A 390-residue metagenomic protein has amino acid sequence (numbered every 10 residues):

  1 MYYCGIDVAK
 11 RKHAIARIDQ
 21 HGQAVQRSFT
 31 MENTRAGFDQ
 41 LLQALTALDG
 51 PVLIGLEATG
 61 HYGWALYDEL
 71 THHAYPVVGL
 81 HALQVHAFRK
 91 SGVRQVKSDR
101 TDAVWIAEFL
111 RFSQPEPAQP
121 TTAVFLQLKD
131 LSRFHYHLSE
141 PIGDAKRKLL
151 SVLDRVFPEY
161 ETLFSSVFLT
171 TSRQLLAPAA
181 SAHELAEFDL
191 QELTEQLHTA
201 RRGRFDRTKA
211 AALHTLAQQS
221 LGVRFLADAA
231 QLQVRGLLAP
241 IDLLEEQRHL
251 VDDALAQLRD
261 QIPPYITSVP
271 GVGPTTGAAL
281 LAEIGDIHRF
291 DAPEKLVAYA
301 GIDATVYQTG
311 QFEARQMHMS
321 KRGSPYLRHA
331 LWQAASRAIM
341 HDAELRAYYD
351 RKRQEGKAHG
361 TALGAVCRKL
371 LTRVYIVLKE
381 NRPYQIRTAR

Functional and structural regions predicted by a protein language model:
M1-R390: A detector of single, family-specific signature residues that are central to catalytic or substrate-handling motifs
